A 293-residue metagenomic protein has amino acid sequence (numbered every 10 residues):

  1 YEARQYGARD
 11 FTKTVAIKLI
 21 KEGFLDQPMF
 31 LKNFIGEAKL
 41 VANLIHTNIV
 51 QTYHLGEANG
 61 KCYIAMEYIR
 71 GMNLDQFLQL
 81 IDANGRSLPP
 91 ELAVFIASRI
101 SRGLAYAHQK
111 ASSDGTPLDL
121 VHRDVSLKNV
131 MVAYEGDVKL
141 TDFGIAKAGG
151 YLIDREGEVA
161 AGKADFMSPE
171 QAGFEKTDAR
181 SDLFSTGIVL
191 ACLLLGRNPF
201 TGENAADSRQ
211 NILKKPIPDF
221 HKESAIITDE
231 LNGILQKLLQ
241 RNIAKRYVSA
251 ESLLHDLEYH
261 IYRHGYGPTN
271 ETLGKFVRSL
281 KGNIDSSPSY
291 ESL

Functional and structural regions predicted by a protein language model:
L19-N43: AlphaC helix of the eukaryotic protein kinase fold
L55: Activation-segment/catalytic-loop signature of the eukaryotic protein kinase fold
N59-N73, F77: Conserved short submotifs of the Hanks-type protein kinase catalytic core that shape the nucleotide-binding pocket
D75-L88: AlphaC helix of the protein kinase catalytic domain
R102-L120: Protein kinase catalytic-loop region centered on the HRD/HxD motif
M131, D165-S292: C-terminal lobe helix-coil module of Hanks-type protein kinase domains
